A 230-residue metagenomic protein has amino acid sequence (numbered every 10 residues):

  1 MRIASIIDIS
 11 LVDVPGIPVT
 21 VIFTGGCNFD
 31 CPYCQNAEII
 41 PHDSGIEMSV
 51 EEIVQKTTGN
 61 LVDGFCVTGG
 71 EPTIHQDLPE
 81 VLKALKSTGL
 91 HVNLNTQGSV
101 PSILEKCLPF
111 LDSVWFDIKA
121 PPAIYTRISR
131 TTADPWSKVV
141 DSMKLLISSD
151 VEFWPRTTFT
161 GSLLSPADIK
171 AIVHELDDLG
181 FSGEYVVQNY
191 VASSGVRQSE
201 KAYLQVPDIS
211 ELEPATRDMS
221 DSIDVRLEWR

Functional and structural regions predicted by a protein language model:
M1-G16, L163-R230: Auxiliary Fe-S-binding modules of radical SAM enzymes
S5-I7, V12-E47: Canonical Radical SAM [4Fe-4S] cluster-binding loop centered on the CxxxCxxC motif and its immediate flanking residues
D13, P18, S44-M48, P72 (+3 more regions): Residues at secondary-structure transition points
F23, T68-G69: A secondary-structure boundary/capping signal
P41-G45, G70-E71, H91-L94: Short, flexible loop segments at the rims of nucleotide/cofactor-binding pockets, characterized by
D43-I46, T132, W136, Q205-I209: Flexible, glycine- and charge-enriched loops at secondary-structure boundaries
V54-G64, T73-E200: Conserved AdoMet/S-adenosylmethionine-binding subsite of the radical SAM
